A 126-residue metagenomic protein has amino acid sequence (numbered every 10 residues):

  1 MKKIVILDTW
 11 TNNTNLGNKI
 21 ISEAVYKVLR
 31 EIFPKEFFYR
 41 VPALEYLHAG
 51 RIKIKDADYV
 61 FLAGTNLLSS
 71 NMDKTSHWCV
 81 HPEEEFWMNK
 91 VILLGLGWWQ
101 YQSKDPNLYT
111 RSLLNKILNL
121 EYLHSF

Functional and structural regions predicted by a protein language model:
M1-L123: Aromatic- and Gly/Pro-rich donor/ligand-binding loops that form nucleotide- or phosphate-bearing donor binding pockets
F126: Replace "coordinates the UDP/GDP/TDP-sugar" with "coordinates nucleotide-activated sugar donors
